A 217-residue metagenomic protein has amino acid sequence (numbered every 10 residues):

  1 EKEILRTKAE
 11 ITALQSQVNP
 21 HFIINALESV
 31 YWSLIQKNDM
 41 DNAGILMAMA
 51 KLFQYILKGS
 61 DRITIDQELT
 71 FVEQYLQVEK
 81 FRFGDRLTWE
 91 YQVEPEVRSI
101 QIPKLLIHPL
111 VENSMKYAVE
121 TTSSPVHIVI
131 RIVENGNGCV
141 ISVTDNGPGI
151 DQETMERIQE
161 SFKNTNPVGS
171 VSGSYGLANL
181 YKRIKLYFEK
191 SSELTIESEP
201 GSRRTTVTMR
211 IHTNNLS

Functional and structural regions predicted by a protein language model:
E1-E197, T208-R210: Two-component histidine phosphotransfer core
S198-S217: C-terminal end segment of the histidine kinase catalytic
